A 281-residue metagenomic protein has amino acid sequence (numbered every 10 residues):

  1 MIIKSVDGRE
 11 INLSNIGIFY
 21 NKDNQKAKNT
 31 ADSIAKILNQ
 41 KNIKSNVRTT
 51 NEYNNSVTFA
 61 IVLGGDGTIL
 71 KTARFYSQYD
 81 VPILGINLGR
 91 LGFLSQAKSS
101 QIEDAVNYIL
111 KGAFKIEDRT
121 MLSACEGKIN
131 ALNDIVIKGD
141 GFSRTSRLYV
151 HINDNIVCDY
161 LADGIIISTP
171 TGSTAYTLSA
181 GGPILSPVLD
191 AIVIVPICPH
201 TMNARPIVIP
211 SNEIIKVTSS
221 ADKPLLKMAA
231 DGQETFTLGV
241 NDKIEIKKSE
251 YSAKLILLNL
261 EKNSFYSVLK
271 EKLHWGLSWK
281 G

Functional and structural regions predicted by a protein language model:
M1-F59, L63, K71, S100-K115 (+1 more regions): ATP/NTP phosphate-donor binding region
N21, I61, G65, N87 (+2 more regions): A residue-level signal for conserved active-site and pocket-lining positions in enzyme catalytic cores
D66-T68, L91, T171-S173: Short glycine-rich anion-binding loops that position phosphate/pyrophosphate groups of nucleotides and phosphorylated
D80-P82: Proline-centered loop/turn at the N-terminus of a beta-strand
F93-G164: Catalytic core of DAGKc-family lipid kinases
D118-L122, A131-N133, R144-L148, D163-I165 (+5 more regions): A generic structural signal for short beta-strands and their flanking turns/coil linkers
I129, I137, F142, N153-I156 (+1 more regions): ATP/nucleoside-binding phosphotransfer catalytic cores, i.e., glycine-rich phosphate-binding loops
D159-Y160, I167-N203: Gly/Ser/Thr-rich active-site loops/lids in small-molecule metabolic enzymes that frequently grip phosphoryl groups
